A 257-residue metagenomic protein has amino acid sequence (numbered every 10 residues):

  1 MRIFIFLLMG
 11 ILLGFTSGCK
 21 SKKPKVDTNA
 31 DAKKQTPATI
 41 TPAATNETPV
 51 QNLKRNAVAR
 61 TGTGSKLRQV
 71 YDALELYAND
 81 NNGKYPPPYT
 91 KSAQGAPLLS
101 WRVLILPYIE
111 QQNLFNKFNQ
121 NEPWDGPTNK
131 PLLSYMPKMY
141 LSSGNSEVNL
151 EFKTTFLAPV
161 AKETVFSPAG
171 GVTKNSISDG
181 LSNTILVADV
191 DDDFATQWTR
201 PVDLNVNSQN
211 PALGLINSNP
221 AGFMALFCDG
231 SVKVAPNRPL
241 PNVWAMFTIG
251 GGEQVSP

Functional and structural regions predicted by a protein language model:
M1-S17: Sec-dependent bacterial lipoprotein signal peptides
F15-S17, T28-N29, T61: Coiled-coil-like amphipathic alpha-helices with heptad-repeat character
C19-K23: Bacterial signal peptide processing site
D27-N56: Post-signal peptide N-terminal segment of mature Sec-exported envelope proteins
T45-P257: Surface-exposed loop/linker segments characteristic of extracytoplasmic
